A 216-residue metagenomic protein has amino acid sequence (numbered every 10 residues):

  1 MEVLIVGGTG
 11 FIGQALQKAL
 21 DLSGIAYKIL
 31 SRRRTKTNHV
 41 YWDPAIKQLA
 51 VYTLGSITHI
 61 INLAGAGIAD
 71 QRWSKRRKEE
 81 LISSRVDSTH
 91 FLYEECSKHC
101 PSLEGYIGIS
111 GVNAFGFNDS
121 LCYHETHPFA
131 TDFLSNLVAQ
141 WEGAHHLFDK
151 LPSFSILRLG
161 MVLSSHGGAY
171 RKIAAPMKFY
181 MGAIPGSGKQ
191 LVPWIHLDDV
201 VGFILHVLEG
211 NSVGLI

Functional and structural regions predicted by a protein language model:
V3-S23: N-terminal Rossmann NAD(P)H-binding glycine-rich loop of SDR-like oxidoreductase domains
L30-R34: N-terminal Rossmann-fold cofactor-binding loop
Y41-F91: NAD(P)H-binding glycine-rich loop region in Rossmannoid oxidoreductase-like domains and their noncatalytic homologs
H90-D132: Conserved Rossmann-fold NAD(P)-dependent oxidoreductase catalytic core, especially the SDR/UDP-sugar
F129-L134, G160-G167, S187-I195: Glycine-rich "substrate-gating" loop/helix at the edge of Rossmann-like oxidoreductase active sites
G143-S165: Conserved beta-loop-beta element that borders a ligand/cofactor-binding pocket
A174-G182, K189-I216: Alpha-helical substrate-binding/gating segment
